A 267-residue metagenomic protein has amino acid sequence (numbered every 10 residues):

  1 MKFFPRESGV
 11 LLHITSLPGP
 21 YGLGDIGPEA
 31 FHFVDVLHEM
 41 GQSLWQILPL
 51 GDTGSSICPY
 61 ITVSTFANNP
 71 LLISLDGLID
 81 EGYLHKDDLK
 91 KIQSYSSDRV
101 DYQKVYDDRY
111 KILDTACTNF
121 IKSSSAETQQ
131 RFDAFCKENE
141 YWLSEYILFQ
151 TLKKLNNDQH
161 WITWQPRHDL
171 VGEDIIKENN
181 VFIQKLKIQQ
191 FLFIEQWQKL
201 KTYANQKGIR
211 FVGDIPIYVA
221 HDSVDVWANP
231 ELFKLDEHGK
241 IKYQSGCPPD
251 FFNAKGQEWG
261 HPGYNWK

Functional and structural regions predicted by a protein language model:
K2-F3, P28-T53: Catalytic domains of carbohydrate-active enzymes, especially glycoside hydrolases
K2-R6, H13, S56-I194, V219-K267: Alpha-amylase-like alpha-glycosidases and glucanotransferases acting on alpha-linked glucans and related
S8-L12, S43-Q46, F211-G213: Hydrophobic faces of well-ordered beta-strands that scaffold small-molecule active sites in alpha/beta enzyme cores
L17-P28, H261-K267: Active-site mouth loops of central-metabolism enzymes
P28-D35, A134, E195-Y203: Short alpha-helical segments and helix-capping/turn motifs at coil-helix boundaries
L37, I47, F149, A204 (+1 more regions): Conserved, mostly hydrophobic/aromatic
Q46-S56, I215-H221: Short, solvent-exposed turn/loop segments enriched in Gly/Ser/Thr/Pro and often Arg
L186-A220: Conserved, well-ordered alpha-helix/loop/beta-strand core segments that scaffold catalytic motifs
